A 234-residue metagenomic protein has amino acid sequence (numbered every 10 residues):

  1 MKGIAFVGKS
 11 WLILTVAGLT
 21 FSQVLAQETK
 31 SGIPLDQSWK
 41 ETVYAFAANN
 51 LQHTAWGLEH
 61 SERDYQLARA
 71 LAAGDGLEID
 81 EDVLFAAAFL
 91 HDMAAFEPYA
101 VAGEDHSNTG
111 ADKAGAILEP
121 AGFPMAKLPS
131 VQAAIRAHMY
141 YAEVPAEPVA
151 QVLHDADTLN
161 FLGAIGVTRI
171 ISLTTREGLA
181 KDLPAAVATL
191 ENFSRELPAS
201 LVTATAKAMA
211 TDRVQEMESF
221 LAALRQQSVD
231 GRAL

Functional and structural regions predicted by a protein language model:
M1-L12: Bacterial N-terminal signal peptides that target proteins for export
S10-S22: Bacterial N-terminal signal peptides
I33-P34, N50-E62, Q66-E78, L90 (+1 more regions): Divalent metal-dependent phosphate-bond-processing catalytic cores, especially two-metal-ion Mg2+/Mn2+ enzymes that act
A47-L51, A72, M93-V101, L118 (+3 more regions): Short amphipathic alpha-helical interaction patches enriched in hydrophobic/aromatic residues with interspersed Lys/Arg
D64, H106-E119: An active-site-proximal "capping" alpha-helix that borders the catalytic cofactor pocket
E81-A100, H106, G110, S130-M139: His-Asp-centered metal-binding catalytic motifs of divalent-metal-dependent phosphohydrolases/nucleases
